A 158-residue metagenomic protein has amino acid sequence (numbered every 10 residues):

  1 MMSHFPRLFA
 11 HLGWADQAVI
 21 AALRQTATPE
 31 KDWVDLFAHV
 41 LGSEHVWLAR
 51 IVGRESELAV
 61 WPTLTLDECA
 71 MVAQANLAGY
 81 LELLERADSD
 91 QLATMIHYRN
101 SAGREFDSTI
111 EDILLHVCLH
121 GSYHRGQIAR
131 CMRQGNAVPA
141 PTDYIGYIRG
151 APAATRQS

Functional and structural regions predicted by a protein language model:
M1-M2, M71, M95, M132: Detector for methionine-enriched segments
M2, P6-P62, S101-S158: Short, contiguous alpha-helical
S56-R99: Helix-adjacent hinge/juxtasegments
